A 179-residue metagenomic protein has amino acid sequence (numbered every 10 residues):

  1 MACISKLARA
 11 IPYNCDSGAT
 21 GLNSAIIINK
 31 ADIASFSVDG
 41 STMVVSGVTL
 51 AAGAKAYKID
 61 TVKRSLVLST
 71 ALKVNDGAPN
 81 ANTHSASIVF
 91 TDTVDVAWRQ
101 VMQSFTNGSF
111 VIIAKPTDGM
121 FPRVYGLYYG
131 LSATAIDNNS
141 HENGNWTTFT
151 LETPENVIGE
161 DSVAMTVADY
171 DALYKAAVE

Functional and structural regions predicted by a protein language model:
M1-A2, E179: Long alpha-helical, hydrophobic tracts
A2-T83, Y129-E142: Solvent-exposed edge beta-strands and adjacent loop segments that serve as assembly or binding interfaces
L22-A31, A86-T91, N107-P116: Short, hydrophobic/proline-enriched secondary-structure or compact coil segments at domain edges
L72-V96, N143-I158: Oligomerization/assembly interface segments of phage tail-like spikes and tubes
T83-F90, P116-A135: Short acidic, glycine/tyrosine-flanked loop/strand segments centered on an H-E-D-like triad
D95-Q103, E160-S162: Short, conserved charged micro-motifs
R99-Y125: Short, acidic/charged, Gly/Pro-enriched secondary-structure junctions
L127-E179: Mixed-charge, glycine-accented linear interaction segment located at domain edges/termini
